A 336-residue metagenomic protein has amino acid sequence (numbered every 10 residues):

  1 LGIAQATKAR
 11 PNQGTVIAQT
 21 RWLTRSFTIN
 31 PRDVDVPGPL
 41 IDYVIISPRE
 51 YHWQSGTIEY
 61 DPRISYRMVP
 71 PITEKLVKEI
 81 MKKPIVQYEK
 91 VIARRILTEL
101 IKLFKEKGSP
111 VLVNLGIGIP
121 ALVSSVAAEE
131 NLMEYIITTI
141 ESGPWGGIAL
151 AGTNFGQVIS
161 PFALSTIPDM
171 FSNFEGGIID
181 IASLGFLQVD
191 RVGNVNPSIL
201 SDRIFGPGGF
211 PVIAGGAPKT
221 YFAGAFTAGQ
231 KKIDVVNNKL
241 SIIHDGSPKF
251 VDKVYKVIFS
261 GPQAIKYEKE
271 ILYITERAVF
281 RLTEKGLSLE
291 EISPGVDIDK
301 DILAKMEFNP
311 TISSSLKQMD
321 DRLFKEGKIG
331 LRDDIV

Functional and structural regions predicted by a protein language model:
L1-K75, G152-G330: Conserved phosphate- and dinucleotide-binding cores of soluble alpha/beta proteins, encompassing both enzyme active
K75-F162: N-terminal active-site beta-alpha-beta segment that forms phosphate/nucleotide-binding and substrate-recognition loops
G330-V336: Long, compositionally biased
